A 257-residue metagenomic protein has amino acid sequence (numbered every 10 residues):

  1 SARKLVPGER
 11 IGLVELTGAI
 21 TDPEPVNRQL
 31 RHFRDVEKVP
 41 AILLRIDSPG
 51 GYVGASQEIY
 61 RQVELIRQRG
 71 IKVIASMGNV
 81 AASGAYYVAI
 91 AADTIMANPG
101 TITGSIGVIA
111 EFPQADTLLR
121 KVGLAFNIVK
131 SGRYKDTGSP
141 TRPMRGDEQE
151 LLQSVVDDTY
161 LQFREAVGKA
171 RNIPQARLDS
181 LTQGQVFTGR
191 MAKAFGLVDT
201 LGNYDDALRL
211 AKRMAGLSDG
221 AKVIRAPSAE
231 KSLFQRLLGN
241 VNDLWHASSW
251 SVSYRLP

Functional and structural regions predicted by a protein language model:
S1-A81, T94-N98, E111-P257: N-terminal organellar transit peptides
A55-S56, A85-V88, G107-V108: Short, conserved acidic/polar surface loops in the N-terminal third of protein domains
V80-S83, I102-I106: Short gly/pro/ser/thr-enriched loop/turn and capping motifs at secondary-structure boundaries
V88-A89, A192: Hydrophobic/aromatic residues within transmembrane alpha-helices of multi-pass small-molecule transporters
